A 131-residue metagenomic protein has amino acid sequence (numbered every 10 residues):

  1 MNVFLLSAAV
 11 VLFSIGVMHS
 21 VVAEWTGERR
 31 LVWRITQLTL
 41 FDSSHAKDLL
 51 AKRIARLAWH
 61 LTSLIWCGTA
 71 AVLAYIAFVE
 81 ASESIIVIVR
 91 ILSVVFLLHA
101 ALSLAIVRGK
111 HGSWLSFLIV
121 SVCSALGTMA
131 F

Functional and structural regions predicted by a protein language model:
N2-T26: N-terminal signal-anchor transmembrane alpha helix
V3, V17, R29-V32, S121-L126: Polytopic alpha-helical membrane-helix bundles and their juxtamembrane interface segments in multi-pass membrane
S14, T36, L98, S121-T128: Alpha-helical transmembrane segments and their membrane-interface exit regions
W25-I54: Cytosolic, membrane-interface loops and tails of multi-pass inner-membrane proteins
W59-L73, F117-S121: Core segments of transmembrane alpha-helices that mediate helix-helix packing or line hydrophobic substrate/ligand
A70-I76, V94-S103: Transmembrane alpha-helical segments of integral membrane proteins
V79-A81, L98-S116, L126-F131: Membrane-helix boundary connector in multi-pass membrane proteins
A81-V94: Structural signature of hydrophobic alpha-helical transmembrane segments
